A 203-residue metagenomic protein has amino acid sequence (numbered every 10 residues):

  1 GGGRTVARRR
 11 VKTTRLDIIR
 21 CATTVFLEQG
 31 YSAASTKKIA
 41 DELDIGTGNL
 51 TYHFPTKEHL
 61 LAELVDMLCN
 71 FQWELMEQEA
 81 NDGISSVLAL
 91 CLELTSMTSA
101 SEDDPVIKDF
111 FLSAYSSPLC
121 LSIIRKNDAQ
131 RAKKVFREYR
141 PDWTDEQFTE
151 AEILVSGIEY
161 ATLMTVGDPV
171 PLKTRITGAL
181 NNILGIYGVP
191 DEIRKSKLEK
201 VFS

Functional and structural regions predicted by a protein language model:
G1-G3, K133-E138, D142, D168-S203: C-terminal peripheral helix-coil segments that are non-catalytic and often amphipathic
V6-R15: Short, Lys/Arg-enriched anionic-surface-contact patches
D17, V25-H59, E63: Helix-turn-helix
E63, E74-I107, R125-A129: Hydrophobic alpha-helical connector segments
T95-E102, S113-S116, I183: Helix-loop "lid/cap" segments that line or gate small-molecule binding pockets
K108-S113, E192-S196: Short, hydrophobic secondary-structure boundary micro-motifs
Y115-L163, V170-G178: Amphipathic alpha-helical packing segments from all-alpha helical-bundle domains
